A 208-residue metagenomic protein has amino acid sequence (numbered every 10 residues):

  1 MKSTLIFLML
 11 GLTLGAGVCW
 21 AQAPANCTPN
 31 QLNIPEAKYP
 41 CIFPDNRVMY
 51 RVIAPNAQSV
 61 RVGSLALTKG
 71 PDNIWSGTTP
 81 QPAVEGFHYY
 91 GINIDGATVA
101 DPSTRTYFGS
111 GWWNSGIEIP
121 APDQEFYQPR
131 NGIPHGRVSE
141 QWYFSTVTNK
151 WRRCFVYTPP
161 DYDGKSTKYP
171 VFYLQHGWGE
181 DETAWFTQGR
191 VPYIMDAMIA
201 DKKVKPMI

Functional and structural regions predicted by a protein language model:
M1-L5: Positively charged n-region of N-terminal signal peptides that target proteins for export
I6-G17: Bacterial N-terminal signal peptides
A23-L32, E36-R61, K69-I208: Non-catalytic cap/lid and distal C-terminal segments of serine-dependent acyl enzymes
